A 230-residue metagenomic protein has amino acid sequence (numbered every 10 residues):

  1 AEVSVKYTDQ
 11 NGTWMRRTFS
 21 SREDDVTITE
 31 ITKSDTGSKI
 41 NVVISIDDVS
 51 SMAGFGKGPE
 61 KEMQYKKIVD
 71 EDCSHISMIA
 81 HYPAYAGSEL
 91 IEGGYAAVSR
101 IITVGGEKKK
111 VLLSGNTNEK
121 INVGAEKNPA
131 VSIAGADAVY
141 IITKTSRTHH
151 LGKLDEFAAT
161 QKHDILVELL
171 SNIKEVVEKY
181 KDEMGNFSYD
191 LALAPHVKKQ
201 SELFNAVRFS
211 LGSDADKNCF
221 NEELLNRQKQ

Functional and structural regions predicted by a protein language model:
A1-Q230: Acidic/polar, glycine-enriched structural segments that form the non-catalytic walls/loops of the carbohydrate-binding
